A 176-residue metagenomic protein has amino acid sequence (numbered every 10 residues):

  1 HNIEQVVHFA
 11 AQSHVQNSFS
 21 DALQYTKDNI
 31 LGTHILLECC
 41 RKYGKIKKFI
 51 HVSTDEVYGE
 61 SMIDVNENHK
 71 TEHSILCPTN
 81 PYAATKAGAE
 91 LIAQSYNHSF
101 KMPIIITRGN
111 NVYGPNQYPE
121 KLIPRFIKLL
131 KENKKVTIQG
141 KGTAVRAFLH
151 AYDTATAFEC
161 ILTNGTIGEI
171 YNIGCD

Functional and structural regions predicted by a protein language model:
H1-K27: NAD(P)H-binding glycine-rich loop region in Rossmannoid oxidoreductase-like domains and their noncatalytic homologs
A10-A11, C40, A89, A157: Small-residue (primarily alanine) positions within well-ordered alpha-helices, especially packing/interaction faces
A11, S53-T54: Conserved active-site aspartate in kinases
S20-I35, K42, K47-K48, E56-I106 (+2 more regions): Catalytic helix-loop patch of NAD(P)-dependent Rossmann-fold dehydrogenases
H34-E38, F148, D153-T156, C160: Conserved mid-core alpha-helix of short-chain dehydrogenase/reductase
A87, V112-R125, E132-Q139, T143 (+2 more regions): Glycine/proline-rich active-site loop of Rossmann-fold NAD(P)-dependent oxidoreductases
